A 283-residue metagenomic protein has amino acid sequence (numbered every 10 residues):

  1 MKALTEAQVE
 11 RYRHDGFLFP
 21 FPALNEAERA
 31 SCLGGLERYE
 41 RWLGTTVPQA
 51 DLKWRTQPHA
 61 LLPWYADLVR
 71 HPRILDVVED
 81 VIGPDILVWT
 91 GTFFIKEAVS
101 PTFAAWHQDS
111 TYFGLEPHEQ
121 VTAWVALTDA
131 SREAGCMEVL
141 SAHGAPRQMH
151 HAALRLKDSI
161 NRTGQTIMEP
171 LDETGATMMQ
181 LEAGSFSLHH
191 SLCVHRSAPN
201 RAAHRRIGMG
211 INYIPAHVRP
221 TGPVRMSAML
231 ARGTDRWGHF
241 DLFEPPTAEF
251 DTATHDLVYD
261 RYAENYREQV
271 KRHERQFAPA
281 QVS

Functional and structural regions predicted by a protein language model:
M1-L115, A152: Non-heme Fe(II)-dependent double-stranded beta-helix
E10, R132-A198, V218: Double-stranded beta-helix
N25-E26, F94-K96, T111, A130-R132 (+3 more regions): Short, solvent-exposed loop/turn segments at secondary-structure junctions
W42, T46, L192-S283: Non-heme Fe(II)/2-oxoglutarate
L61, W89, E119, E133-G135 (+2 more regions): Residues that flank catalytic or metal-binding motifs in active/ligand-binding sites
P84, S110, L115-E116, V125-C136 (+2 more regions): Active-site region of the double-stranded beta-helix
H107, G114-R132, Q180, L188 (+1 more regions): Short, conserved beta-strand element in jelly-roll/cupin
Q108, T163-D172, R205, P223-L230: Short, surface-exposed loop/helix-turn segments at secondary-structure junctions that function as lids/hinges flanking
